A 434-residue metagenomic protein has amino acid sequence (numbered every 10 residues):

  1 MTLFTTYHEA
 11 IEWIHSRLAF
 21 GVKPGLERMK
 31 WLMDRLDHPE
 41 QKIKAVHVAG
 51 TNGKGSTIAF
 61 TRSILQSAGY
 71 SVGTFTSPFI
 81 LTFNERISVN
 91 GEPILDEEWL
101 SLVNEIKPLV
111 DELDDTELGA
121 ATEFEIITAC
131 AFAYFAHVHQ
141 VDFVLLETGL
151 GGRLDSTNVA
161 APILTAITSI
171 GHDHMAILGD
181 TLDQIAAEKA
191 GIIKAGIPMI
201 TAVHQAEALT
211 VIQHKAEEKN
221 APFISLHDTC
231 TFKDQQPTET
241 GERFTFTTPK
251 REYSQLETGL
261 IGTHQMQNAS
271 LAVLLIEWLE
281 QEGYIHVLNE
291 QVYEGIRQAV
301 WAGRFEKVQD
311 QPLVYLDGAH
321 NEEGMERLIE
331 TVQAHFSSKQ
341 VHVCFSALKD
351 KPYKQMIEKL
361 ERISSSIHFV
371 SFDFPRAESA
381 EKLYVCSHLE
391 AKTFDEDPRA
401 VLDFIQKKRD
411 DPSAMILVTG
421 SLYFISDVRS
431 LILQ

Functional and structural regions predicted by a protein language model:
M1-G50, T57-A59, S63-Y70, F75 (+1 more regions): Short functional linear segments
M33, H38-Q41, S67-A160: ATP-dependent carboxylate-amine ligase catalytic core
K42, V138, F143-T148, L154-A166 (+3 more regions): Nucleotide phosphate-binding/pyrophosphate-handling subdomain across enzymes that bind or process nucleotide phosphates
T61, R153-I163, R429-L433: Short Gly/Thr/Asp-enriched flexible loops that form oxyanion-binding sites at enzyme active sites
G149-R153, A160-N220: Conserved catalytic-core segment of NTP-binding enzymes
A202-V203, K215-P237, T258-T263, Q291-Q298 (+5 more regions): Beta-strand->loop->alpha-helix junctions that form or flank phosphate-binding loops in nucleotide-handling enzymes
Q205-K215, N220-I224, L313-L316, E322 (+1 more regions): C-terminal helical cap/extension that packs against the catalytic core of soluble nucleotide-cofactor enzymes
S421: Active-site-proximal loop/hinge segments that shape catalytic or ion-binding/gating pockets
